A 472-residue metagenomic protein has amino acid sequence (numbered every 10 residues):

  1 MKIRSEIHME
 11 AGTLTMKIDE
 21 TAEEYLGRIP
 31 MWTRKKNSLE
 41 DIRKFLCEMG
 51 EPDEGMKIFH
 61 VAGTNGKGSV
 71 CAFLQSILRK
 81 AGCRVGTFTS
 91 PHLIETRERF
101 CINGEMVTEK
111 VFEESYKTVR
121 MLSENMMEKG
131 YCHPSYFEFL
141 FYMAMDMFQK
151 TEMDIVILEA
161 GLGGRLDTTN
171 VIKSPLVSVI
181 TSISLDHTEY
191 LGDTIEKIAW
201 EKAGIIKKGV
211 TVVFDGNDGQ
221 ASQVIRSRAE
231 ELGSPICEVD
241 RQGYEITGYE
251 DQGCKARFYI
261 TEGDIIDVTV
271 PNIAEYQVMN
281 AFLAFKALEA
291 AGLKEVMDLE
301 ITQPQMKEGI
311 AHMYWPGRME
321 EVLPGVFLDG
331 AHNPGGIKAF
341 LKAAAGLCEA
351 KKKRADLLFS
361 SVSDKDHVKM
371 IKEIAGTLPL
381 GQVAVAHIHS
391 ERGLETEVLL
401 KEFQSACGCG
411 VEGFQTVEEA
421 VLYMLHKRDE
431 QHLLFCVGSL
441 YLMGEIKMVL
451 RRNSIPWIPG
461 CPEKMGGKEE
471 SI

Functional and structural regions predicted by a protein language model:
M1-G63, V70-C83, F88, E124-Y131: Short functional linear segments
K44-L46, E51-E54, K80-K173, E189-L191 (+1 more regions): ATP-dependent carboxylate-amine ligase catalytic core
M127-K129, T151-E159, P175-D267, A281 (+1 more regions): Acidic, Mg2+-coordinating active-site environments of NTP-dependent enzymes
K150, I155-L158, L166-V179, I183-H187 (+2 more regions): Nucleotide phosphate-binding/pyrophosphate-handling subdomain across enzymes that bind or process nucleotide phosphates
D215-G216, R228-E250, T269-E275, I301-M313 (+5 more regions): Beta-strand->loop->alpha-helix junctions that form or flank phosphate-binding loops in nucleotide-handling enzymes
D218-R228, G233, Q252, G325-F327 (+2 more regions): C-terminal helical cap/extension that packs against the catalytic core of soluble nucleotide-cofactor enzymes
H389-S390, W457-I472: Short, flexible loop segments at boundaries between secondary-structure elements
S439: Active-site-proximal loop/hinge segments that shape catalytic or ion-binding/gating pockets
